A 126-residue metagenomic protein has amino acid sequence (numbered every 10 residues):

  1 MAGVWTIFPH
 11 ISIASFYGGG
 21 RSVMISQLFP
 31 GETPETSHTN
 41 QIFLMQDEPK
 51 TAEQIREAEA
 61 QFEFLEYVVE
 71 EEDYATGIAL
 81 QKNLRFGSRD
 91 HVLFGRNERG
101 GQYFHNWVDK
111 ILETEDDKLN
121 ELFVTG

Functional and structural regions predicted by a protein language model:
M1-G126: C-terminal catalytic domain of Rieske-type non-heme iron oxygenases
